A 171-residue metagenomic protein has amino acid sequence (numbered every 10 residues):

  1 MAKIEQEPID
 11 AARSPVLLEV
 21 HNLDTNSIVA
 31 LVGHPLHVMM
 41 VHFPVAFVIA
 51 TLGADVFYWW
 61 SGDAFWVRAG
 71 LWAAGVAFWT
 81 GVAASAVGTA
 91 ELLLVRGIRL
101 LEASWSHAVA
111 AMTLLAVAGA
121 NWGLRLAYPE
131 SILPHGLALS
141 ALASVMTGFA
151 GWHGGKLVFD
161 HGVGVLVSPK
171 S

Functional and structural regions predicted by a protein language model:
A2-S61, F65-S171: Polytopic transmembrane helical bundles with strong interfacial aromatic enrichment
